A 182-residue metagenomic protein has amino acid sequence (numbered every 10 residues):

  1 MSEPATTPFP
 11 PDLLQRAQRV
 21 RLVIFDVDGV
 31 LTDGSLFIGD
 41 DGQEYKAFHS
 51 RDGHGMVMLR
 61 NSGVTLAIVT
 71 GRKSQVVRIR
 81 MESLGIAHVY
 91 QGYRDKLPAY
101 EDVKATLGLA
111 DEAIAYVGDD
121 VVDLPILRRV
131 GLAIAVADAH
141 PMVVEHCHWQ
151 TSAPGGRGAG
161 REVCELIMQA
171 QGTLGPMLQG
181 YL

Functional and structural regions predicted by a protein language model:
M1-F25, T173-L182: Non-catalytic pre-domain segments flanking phosphatase-related domains
T6-F9, D52, K96: Amphipathic coiled-coil/heptad-repeat helices and related helical stalk/stem segments that mediate oligomerization
L14, S35-V57: Basic, amphipathic juxtamembrane/active-site segments that coordinate anionic phosphate or diphosphate groups
A17-S35, L127, G160: Asp-based phosphoryl-transfer active-site loop
R19-R21, V64, E112-A113: Short coil/turn segments at beta-strand junctions that form active-site/ligand-binding loops
T32-G39, V77-L84: Short, basic/glycine-rich phosphate-binding loops at helix/coil junctions that contact nucleotide phosphates
Y45-H49, V76, E82-L84, H88-Y90 (+1 more regions): Mg2+-dependent phosphoryl-transfer enzymes with acidic/Ser/Thr/Gly-rich catalytic loops
M56-R80, Y90-Q91, L127: Substrate-recognition element of Asp-dependent hydrolases with the DxDx(T/V) motif
